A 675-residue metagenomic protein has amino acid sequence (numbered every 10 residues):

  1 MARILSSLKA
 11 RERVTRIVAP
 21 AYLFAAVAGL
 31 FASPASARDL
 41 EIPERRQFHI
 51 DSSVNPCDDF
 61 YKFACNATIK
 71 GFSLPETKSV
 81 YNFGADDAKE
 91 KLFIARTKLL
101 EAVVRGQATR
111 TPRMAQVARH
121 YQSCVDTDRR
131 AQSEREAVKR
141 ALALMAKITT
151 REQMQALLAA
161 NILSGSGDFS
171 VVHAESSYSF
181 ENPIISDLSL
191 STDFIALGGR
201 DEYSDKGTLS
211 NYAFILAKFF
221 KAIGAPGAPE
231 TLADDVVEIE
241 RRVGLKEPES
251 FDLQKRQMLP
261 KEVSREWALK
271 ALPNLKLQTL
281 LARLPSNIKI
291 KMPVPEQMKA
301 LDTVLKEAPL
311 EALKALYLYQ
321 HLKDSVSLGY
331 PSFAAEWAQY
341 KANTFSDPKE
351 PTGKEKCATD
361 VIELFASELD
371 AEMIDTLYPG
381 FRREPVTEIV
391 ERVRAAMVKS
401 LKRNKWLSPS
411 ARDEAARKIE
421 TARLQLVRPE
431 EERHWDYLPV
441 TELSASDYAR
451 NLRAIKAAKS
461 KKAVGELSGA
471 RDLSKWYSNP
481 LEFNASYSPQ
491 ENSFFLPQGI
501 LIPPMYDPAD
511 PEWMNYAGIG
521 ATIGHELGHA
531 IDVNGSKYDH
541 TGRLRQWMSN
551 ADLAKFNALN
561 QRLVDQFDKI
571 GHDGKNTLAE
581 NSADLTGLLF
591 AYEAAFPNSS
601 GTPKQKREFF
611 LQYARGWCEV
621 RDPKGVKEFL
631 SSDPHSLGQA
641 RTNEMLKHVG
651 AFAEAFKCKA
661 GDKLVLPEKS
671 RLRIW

Functional and structural regions predicted by a protein language model:
M1-T15: N-terminal secretory signal peptides that target proteins for export/translocation
V18-G29: Bacterial N-terminal signal peptides
A32-A37: Boundary at the C-terminal end of the N-terminal hydrophobic targeting segment
R38, V236, R242, N274-L275 (+4 more regions): Intrinsically disordered, low-complexity linker/terminal regions across diverse proteins
R38-F48: Short, Gly/Pro- and small/polar-rich lid/capping loops
E41, N55-D59, F63-R129: Active-site-surrounding "flap" and adjacent substrate/cofactor-binding loops of secreted or lumenal enzymes, prototyped
H49-K70, E202-F220, L588-F590: Hydrophobic/aromatic-rich, well-ordered segments within soluble, folded domains that form packed cores
L100-R392: Noncatalytic, helix-rich "gating/capping" subdomain that lines the substrate-entry/channel surface of large enzyme
